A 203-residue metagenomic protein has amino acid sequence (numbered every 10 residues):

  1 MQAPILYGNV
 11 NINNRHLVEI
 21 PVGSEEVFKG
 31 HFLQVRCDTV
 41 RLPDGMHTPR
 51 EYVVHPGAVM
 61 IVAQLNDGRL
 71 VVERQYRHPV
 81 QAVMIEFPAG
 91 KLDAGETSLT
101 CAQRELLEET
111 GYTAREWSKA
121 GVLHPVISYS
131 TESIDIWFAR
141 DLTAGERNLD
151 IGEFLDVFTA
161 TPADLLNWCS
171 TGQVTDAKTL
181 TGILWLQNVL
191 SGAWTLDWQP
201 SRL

Functional and structural regions predicted by a protein language model:
P4-Y7, N11, R15-V18, R50 (+1 more regions): Conserved Nudix-box catalytic region and its N-terminal flanking loop in Nudix hydrolases and closely related
V22-M60, N66: Acidic, metal-coordinating catalytic segment for phosphate/diphosphate chemistry, firing primarily on the Nudix
H31-L33, I85, D135, F158: Residues that recognize and position ribonucleotide moieties
D44, L65-D67, Y76, R140-A144 (+2 more regions): Short loop segments at secondary-structure junctions
T48, G57-M60, K91-A177, D197-L203: Unchanged
L186-W198: Short helix-capping/linker segments at secondary-structure and domain boundaries
